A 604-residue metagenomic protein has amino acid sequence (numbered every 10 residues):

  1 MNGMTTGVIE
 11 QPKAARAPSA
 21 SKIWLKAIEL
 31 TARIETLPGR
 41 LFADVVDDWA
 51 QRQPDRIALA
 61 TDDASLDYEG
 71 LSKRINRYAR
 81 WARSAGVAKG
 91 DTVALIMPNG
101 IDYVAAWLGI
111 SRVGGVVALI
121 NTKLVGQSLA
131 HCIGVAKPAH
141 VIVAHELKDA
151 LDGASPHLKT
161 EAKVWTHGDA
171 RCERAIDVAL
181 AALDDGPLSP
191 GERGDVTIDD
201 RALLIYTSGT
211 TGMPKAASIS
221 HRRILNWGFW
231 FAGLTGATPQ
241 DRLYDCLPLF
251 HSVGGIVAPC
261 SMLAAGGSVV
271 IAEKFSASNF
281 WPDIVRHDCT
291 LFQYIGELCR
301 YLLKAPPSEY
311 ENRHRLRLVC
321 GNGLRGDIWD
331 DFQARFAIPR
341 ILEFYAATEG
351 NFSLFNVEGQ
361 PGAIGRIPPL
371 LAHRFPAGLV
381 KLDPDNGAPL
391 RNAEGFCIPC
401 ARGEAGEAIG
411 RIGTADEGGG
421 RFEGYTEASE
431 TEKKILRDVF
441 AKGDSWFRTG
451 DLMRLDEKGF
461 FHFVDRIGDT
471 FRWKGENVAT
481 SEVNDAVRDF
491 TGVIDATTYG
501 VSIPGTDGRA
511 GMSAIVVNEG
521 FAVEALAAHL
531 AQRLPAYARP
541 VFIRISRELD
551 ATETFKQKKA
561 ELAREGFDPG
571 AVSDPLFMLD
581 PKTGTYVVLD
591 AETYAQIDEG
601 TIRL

Functional and structural regions predicted by a protein language model:
W24-L25, K148-I198, F375-A377: ANL superfamily adenylate-forming
T36-G39, A43-D47, D55-G100, V104-L108 (+4 more regions): Conserved AMP-binding/adenylate-forming core of the ANL superfamily
P54, T166, D184-Y206, M213 (+1 more regions): Conserved pre-ATP/AMP-binding loop-to-beta segment of ANL
D67-E69, D195, A202-N226: Conserved AMP-binding A3 loop
G114, L225-R242, F250-T290, A305: Conserved AMP-binding/adenylation subdomain of ANL enzymes
L124, H131, V141-V143, F292 (+5 more regions): AMP-binding/adenylate-forming catalytic core of the ANL superfamily
R286-Y294, L303-P384, R421, Y425: Gly/Ser/Thr-rich phosphate-binding loop
L534-Q557, D574-T601: AMP-binding/adenylate-forming catalytic domain of the ANL superfamily
